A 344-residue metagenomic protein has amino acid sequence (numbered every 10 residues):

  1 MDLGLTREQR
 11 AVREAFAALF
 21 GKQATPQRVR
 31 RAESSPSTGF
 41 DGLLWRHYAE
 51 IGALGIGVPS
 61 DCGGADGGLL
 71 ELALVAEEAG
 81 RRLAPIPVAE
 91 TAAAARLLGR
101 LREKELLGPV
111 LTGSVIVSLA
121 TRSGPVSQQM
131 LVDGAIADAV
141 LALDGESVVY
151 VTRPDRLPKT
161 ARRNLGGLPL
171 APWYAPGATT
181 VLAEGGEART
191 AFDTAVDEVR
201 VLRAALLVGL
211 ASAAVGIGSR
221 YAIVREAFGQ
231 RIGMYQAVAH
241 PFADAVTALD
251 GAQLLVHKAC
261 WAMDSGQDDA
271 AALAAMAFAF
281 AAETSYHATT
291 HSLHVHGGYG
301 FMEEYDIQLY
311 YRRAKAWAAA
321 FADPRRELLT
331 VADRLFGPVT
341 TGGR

Functional and structural regions predicted by a protein language model:
M1-R82, G185, T194-R344: Alpha-helical interface subdomain recognition
L83-A89, R96-G216, R220, G342-R344: FAD-binding core of flavoproteins
